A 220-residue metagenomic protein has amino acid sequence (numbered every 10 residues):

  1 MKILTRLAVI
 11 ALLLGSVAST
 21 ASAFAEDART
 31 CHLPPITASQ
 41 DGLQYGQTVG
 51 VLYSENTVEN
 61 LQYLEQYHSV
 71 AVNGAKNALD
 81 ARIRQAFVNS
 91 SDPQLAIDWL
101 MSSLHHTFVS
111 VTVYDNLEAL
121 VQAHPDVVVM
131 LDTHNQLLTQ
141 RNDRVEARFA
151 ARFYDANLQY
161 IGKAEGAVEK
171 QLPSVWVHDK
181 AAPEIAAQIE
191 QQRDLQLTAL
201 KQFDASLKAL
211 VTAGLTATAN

Functional and structural regions predicted by a protein language model:
M1-I10: Bacterial N-terminal signal peptides that target proteins for export
A11-A21: Hydrophobic h-region of N-terminal signal peptides that target proteins for export in Gram-negative bacteria
A21-I97, T212-N220: A structural "domain/chain start" motif
F24-L43, N157-N220: C-terminal/domain-edge helix-coil "capping" segments
E26-C31, N116-K163: Surface-exposed short loop/turn segments
Y53, F87, L100-T112, N157 (+2 more regions): Sec/Tat-exported extracytoplasmic proteins
T57-V58, N135-T139, V168-P173: Solvent-exposed loop/turn segments at secondary-structure junctions within structured extracellular/periplasmic domains
V88-H134: Short, solvent-exposed, polar/charged sequence segments at loop or secondary-structure edges
